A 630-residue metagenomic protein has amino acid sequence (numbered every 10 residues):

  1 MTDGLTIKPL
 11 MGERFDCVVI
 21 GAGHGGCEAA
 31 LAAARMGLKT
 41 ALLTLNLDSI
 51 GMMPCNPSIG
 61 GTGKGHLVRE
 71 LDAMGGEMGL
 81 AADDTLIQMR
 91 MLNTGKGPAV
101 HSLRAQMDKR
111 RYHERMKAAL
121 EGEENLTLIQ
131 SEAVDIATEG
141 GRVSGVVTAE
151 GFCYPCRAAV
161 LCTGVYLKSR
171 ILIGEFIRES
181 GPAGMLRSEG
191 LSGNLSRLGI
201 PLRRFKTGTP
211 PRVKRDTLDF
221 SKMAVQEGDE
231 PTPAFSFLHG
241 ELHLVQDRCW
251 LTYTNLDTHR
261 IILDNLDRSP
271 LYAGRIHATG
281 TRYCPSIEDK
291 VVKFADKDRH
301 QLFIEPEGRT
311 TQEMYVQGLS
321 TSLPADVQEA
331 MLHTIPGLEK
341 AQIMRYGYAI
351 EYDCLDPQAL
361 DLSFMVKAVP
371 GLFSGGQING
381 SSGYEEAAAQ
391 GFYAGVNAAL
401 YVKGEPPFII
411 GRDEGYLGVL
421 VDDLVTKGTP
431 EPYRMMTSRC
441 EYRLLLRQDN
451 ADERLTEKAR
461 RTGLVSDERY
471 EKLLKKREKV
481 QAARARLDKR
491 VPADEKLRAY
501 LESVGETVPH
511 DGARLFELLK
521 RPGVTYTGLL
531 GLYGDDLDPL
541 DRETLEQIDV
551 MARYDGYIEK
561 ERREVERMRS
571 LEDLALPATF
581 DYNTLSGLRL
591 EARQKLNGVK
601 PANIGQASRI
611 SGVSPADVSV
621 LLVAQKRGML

Functional and structural regions predicted by a protein language model:
K8, R14, L31-D135, A158 (+5 more regions): Conserved N-terminal/central alpha/beta ligand/cofactor-binding core
M11-G25: Beta1/beta-strand and adjacent pyrophosphate-binding region of the FAD-binding site in flavoprotein oxidoreductases
E13-F15, A149-A158: Core beta-strand elements of the Rossmann-like FAD/NAD(P) dinucleotide-binding domain in flavoenzyme oxidoreductases
N46-D48, G193-E329, G337, T426-H510 (+1 more regions): An anion/pyrophosphate-binding glycine-rich loop and adjacent beta-alpha core in soluble alpha-beta enzymes
A137-C153: Conserved beta-strand-loop-beta-strand element in the redox core of flavoprotein oxidoreductases
Y315-S381, I409-D422, D541-K595, K600: A glycine-rich dinucleotide-binding beta-alpha-beta segment and adjacent secondary-structure elements that constitute
A387-I410: Internal hydrophobic alpha-helix adjacent to the cofactor/substrate pocket in enzyme cavities
R439, L445, T456-L630: Extended, charge-enriched "interface" segments that sit outside catalytic cores
